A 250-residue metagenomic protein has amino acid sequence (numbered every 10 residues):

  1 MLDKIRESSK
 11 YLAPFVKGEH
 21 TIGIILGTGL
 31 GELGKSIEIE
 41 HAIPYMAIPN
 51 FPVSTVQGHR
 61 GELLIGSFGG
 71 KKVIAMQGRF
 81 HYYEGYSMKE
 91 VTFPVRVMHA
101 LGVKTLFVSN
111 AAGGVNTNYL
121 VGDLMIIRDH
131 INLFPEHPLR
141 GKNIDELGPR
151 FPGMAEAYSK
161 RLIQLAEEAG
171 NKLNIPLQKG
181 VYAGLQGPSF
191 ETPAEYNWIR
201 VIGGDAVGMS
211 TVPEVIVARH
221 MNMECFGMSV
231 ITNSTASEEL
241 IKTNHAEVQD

Functional and structural regions predicted by a protein language model:
M1-M154: Metabolite-binding pocket within alpha/beta catalytic cores that recognizes anionic/polar moieties
Y83, F151, A155, G184-P188 (+1 more regions): Glycine- and other small-residue-rich loops at beta-strand/loop junctions that grip anionic moieties
F134-E136, S234-E239: Short acidic/His/Gly/Ser-rich catalytic and metal-binding motifs that mark active-site loops of diverse hydrolases
I163, E168-D205: Active-site/ligand-binding-proximal alpha/beta "capping" segment
P193-S237: A C-terminal functional module that forms or caps the active site or interfaces directly with catalytic machinery
A236-D250: His/Asp/Glu-rich mid-to-C-terminal helical/loop segments that flank catalytic regions of hydrolases
